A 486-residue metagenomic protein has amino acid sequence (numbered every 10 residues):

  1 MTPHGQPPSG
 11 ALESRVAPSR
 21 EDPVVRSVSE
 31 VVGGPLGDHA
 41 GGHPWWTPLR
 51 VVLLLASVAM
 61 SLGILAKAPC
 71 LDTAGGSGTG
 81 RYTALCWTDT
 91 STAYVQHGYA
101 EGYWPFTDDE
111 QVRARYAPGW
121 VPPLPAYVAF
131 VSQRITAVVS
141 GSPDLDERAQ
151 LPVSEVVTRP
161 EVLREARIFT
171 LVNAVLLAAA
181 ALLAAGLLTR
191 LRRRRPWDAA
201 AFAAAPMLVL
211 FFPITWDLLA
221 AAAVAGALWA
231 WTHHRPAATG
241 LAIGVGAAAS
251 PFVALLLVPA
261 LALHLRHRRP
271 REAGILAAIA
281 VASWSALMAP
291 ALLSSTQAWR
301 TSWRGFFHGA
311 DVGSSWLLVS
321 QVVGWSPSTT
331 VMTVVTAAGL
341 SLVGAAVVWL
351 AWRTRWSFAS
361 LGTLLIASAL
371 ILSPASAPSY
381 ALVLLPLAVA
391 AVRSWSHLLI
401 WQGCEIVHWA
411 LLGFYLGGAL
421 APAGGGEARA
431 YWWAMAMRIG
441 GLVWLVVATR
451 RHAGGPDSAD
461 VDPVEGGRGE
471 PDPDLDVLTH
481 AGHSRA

Functional and structural regions predicted by a protein language model:
T2-R192: TM-lumen/periplasm interface segments of multi-pass membrane proteins, especially the first transmembrane helix
A185-A205: Transmembrane-helix signature of polytopic, membrane-embedded enzymes that assemble or transfer cell-envelope glycans
P206-M207, A220-P236: Specific aromatic-rich, kink-prone transmembrane helix
W229-V245, A249, G274, L361-L364: Short hydrophobic alpha-helices at membrane interfaces in multi-pass membrane enzymes
L255-A282: Perimembrane helix-loop-helix junctions
A273-L340: Membrane-lumen/periplasm interface segments of specific transmembrane helices in polyprenyl phosphate-linked
V312-L372, A453-A486: Aromatic/glycine/proline-enriched transmembrane-helix motif characteristic of membrane-embedded glycan-assembly enzymes
L398-A486: Aromatic-enriched
